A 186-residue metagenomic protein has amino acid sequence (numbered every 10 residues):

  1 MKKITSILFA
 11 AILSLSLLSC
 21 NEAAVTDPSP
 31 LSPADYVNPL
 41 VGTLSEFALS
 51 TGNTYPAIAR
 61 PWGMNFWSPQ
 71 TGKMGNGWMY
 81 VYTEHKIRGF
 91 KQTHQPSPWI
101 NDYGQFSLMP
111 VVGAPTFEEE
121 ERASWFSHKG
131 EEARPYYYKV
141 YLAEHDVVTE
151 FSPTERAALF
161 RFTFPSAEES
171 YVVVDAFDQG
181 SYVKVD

Functional and structural regions predicted by a protein language model:
K2-A10: Sec-dependent signal peptide recognition, specifically the positively charged N-region followed immediately by
S16-S19: C-terminal motif of bacterial Sec signal peptides marking the signal peptidase cleavage site
V25-D186: Accessory carbohydrate-recognition regions in carbohydrate-active enzymes
